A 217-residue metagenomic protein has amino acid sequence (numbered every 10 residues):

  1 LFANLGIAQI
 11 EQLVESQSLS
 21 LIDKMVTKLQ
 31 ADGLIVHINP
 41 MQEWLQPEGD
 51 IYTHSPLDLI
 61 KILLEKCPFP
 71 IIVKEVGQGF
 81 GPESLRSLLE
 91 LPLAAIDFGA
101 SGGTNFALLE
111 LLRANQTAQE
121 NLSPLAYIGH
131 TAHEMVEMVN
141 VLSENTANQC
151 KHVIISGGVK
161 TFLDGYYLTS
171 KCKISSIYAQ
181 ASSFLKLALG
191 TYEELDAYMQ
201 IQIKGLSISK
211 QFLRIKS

Functional and structural regions predicted by a protein language model:
L1-L5, D32, V36, I71-K74 (+3 more regions): Hydrophobic faces of well-ordered beta-strands that scaffold small-molecule active sites in alpha/beta enzyme cores
L1-R86: Active-site entrance/lid segments in N-terminal catalytic domains of soluble metabolic enzymes
Q12-V14, F106-L109, L187-T191: Short, charged, surface-exposed secondary-structure boundary motifs
V14, G49-Y52, V73-G77, G99 (+2 more regions): Glycine- and other small-residue-rich loops at beta-strand/loop junctions that grip anionic moieties
V26-T27, L89, T169-S170: Non-catalytic positions within long, well-ordered alpha-helices that form the structural scaffold/packing of enzyme
A31-D58, S84-R86, L91-V141, S183: Glycine/Thr-rich beta-alpha phosphate-binding loop at enzyme active sites
G81-E83, N105-F106, T161-G165: Short glycine/serine/threonine-rich phosphate/pyrophosphate-binding segments that cradle anionic phosphate groups
L122-I154, K160-S217: Alpha/beta catalytic cores of nucleotide-metabolism and tRNA/nucleoside-modifying enzymes
